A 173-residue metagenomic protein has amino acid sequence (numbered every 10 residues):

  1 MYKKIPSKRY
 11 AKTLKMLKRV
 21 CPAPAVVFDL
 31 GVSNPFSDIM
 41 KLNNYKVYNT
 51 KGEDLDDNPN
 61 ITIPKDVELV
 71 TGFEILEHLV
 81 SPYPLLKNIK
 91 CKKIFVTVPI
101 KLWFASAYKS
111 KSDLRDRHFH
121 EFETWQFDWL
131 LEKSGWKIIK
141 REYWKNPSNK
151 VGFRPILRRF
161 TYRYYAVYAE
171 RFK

Functional and structural regions predicted by a protein language model:
M1-L69, Y83-K92, L114-W129, K140-K173: Conserved N-terminal segment of class I S-adenosyl-L-methionine
F28, F73, V96: Active-site flanking residues adjacent to catalytic metal/cofactor-binding acidic residues
L30, I75-H78: Generic detector of well-ordered alpha-helical packing
L69-I75: A short beta-strand submotif of the Rossmann-like class I SAM-dependent methyltransferase core that lines
L76, L85, I100: Flexible, active-site-proximal loop/turn residues at the rims of small-molecule/cofactor binding pockets and catalytic
V80-P84, S106: Short N-terminal helix/helix-N-cap motif within the alpha/beta-hydrolase-1
V96-H120: Short, glycine-/aromatic-enriched active-site segment of Class I SAM-dependent methyltransferases
L130-W136: A structural motif corresponding to the C-terminal end of an alpha-helix and its immediate exit/capping segment
